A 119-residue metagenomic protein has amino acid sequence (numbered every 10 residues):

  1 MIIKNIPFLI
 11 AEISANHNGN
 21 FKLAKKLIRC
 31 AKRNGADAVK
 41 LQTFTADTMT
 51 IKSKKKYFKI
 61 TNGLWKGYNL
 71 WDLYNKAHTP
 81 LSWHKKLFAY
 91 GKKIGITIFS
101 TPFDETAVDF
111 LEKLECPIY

Functional and structural regions predicted by a protein language model:
M1-A11: N-terminal amphipathic alpha-helix/helix-capping segment at the start of soluble metabolic enzymes
F8-I10, A38-K40, T97-F99, P117-I118: Structural preference for beta-strand elements that scaffold enzyme active sites
E12, A31, L111: Conserved, mostly hydrophobic/aromatic
S14-N16, Q42-A46, F103-E105: Active-site beta-loop-alpha junctions enriched in small/polar residues
H17-N34, P80-S82: Glycine-rich anion/phosphate-binding loops
K26-F44, L114-E115: Catalytic domains of carbohydrate-active enzymes, especially glycoside hydrolases
D37-H78: Glycine-rich, proline-tolerant flexible connector loops at the mouths of alpha/beta enzymes
L64-Y119: Active-site beta->alpha loop and helix N-cap motifs at the rims of alpha/beta catalytic domains
